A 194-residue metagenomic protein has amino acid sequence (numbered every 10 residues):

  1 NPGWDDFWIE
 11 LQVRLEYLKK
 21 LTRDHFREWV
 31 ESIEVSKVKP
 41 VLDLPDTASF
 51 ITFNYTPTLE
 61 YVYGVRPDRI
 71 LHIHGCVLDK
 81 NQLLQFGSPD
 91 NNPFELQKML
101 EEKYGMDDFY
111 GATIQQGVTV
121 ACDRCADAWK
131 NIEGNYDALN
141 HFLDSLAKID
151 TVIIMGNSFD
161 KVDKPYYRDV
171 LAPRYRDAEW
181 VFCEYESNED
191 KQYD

Functional and structural regions predicted by a protein language model:
N1-D5, F26, A126, E133 (+1 more regions): Intrinsically disordered regions, especially transient/low-confidence alpha-helical propensity segments and coil-helix
N1-K80, N140-M155, K161-A172, F182-C183: Active-site periphery "cap/insert" segments of enzyme catalytic domains
R66-D68, N91, K98-M99: A two-mode feature
L71-H74, P93-L96, R174-D177: Short, surface-exposed linear patches
L78-K80, D177-Y193: Short, flexible loop segments at boundaries between secondary-structure elements
Q82-Q85, P165-Y166, Q192-Y193: Short conserved micro-motifs at the rims of enzyme active sites and ligand-binding pockets
L83-P93: Short, surface-exposed amphipathic charged segments that create phosphate/polyanion-binding patches used for binding
E95-A147: Acidic, metal/cofactor-coordinating or nucleic-acid-engaging core segments within structured domains
